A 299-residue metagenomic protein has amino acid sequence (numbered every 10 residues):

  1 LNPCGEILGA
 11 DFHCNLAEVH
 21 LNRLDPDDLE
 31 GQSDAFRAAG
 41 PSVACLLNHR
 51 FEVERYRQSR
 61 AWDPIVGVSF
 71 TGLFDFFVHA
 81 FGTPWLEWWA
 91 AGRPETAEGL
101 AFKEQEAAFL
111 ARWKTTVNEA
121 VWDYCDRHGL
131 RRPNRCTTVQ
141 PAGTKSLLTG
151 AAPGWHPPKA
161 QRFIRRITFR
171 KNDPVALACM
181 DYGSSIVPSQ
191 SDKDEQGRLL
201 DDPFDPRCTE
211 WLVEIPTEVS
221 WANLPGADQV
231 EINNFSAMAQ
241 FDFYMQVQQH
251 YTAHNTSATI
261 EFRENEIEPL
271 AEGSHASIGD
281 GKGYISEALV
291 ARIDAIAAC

Functional and structural regions predicted by a protein language model:
L1-A10, E18-D25, F36-E52, W62 (+2 more regions): Catalytic alpha/beta core of large soluble enzyme barrels
S33-F36, T96, A107-F109, S220-A222: A broad, low-specificity signal for short, low-complexity segments enriched in glycine/proline and polar/charged
A39-S42, S69, V117: Amphipathic, well-ordered alpha-helical segments in soluble domains
L47-R57, I65, G72, F77-P141: Internal maturation/activation junctions in enzymes
